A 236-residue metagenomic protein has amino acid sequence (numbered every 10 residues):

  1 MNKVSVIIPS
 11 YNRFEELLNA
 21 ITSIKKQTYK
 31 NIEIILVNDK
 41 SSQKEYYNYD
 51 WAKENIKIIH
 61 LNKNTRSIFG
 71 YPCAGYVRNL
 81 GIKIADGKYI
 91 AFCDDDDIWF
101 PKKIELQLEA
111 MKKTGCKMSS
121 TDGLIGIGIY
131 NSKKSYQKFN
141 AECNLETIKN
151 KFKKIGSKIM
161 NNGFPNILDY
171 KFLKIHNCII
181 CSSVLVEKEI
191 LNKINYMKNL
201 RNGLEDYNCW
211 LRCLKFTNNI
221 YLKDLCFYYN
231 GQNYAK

Functional and structural regions predicted by a protein language model:
M1-K25: N-proximal low-complexity "stem/linker" segments adjacent to membrane-targeting elements
P9, L61, C116-G126, L222 (+1 more regions): Short glycine/serine/threonine-enriched helix-capping/active-site loop that flanks the nucleotide-sugar donor pocket
I21-R66: Acidic donor-binding segment of Leloir-type glycosyltransferases
K63-A85, L106: Glycine-rich, basic loop-to-helix element that forms the pyrophosphate-binding segment of sugar-nucleotide handling
G75, I148-K236: Conserved nucleotide-sugar donor-binding catalytic segment
I90: Short aromatic/hydrophobic "clamp" motif used to bind/position activated sugar donors
D94-I98, D122: The conserved acidic donor/metal-binding loop of glycosyltransferases
K102-F152: Conserved donor NDP-sugar-binding/catalytic core segment of glycosyltransferases
